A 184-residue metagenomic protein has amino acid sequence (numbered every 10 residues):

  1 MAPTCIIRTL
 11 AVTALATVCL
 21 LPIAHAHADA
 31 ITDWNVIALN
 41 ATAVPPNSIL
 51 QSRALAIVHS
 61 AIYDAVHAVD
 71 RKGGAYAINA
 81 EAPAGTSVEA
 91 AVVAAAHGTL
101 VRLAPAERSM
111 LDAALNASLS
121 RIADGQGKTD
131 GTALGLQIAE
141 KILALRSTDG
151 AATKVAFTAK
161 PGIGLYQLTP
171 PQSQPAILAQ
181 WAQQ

Functional and structural regions predicted by a protein language model:
M1-T13: Bacterial N-terminal signal peptides that target proteins for export
A11-P22: Bacterial N-terminal signal peptides
H27-Q184: Acidic/polar surface patches and capping/hinge elements
